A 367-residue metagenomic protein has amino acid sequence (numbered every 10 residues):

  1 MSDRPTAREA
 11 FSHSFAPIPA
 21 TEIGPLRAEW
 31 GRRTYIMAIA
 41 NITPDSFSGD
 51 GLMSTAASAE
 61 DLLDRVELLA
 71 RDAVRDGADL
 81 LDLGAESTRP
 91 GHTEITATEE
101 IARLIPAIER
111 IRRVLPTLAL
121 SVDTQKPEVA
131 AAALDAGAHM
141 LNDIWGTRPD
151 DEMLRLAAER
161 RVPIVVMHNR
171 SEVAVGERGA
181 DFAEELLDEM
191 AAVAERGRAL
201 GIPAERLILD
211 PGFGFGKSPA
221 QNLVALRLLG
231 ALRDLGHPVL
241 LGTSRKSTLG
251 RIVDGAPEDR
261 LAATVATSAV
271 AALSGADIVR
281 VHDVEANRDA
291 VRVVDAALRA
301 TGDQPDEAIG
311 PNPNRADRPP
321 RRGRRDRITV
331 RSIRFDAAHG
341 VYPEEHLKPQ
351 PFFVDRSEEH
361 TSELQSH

Functional and structural regions predicted by a protein language model:
S2-F15, I23-P25, W30-G31, P44-L69 (+6 more regions): Active-site-adjacent loop and "lid" segments of alpha/beta metabolic enzymes
I18-I23, S366: Flexible, compositionally biased loop and terminal segments
T34-A38: Transmembrane beta-strand segments of Gram-negative outer membrane beta-barrel proteins
A40, G77, L141, L209 (+1 more regions): Residue-level signal for inorganic ion chemistry
L68-G84, S274: Catalytic domains of carbohydrate-active enzymes, especially glycoside hydrolases
L83-E86, D210-F213: Glycine-rich beta-strand-to-loop/alpha-helix junction loops that act as flexible
P203-R206: Short acidic capping loops at alpha-helix termini that bridge into adjacent secondary structure
D283, G310-E358, S362, S366: N-terminal, polar/charged subdomain of small-to-medium soluble alpha/beta proteins
